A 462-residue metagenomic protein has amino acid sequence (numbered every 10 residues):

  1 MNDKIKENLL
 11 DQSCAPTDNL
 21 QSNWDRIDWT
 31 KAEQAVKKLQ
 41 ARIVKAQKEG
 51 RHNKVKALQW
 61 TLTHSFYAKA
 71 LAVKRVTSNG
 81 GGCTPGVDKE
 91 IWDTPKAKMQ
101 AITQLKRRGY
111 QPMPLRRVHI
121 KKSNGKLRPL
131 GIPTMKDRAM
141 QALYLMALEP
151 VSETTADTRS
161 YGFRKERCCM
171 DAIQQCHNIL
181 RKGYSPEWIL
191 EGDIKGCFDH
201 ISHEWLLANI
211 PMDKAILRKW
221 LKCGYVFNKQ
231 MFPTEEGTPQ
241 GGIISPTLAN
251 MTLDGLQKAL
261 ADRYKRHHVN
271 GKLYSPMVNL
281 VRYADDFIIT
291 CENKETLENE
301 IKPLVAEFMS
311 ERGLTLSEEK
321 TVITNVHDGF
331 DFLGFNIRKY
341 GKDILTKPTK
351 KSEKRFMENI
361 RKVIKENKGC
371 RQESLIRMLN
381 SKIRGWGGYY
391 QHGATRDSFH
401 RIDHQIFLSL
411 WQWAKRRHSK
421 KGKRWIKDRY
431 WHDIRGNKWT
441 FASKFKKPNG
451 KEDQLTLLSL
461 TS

Functional and structural regions predicted by a protein language model:
M1-N2, I344, K362-R424: Right-hand nucleic-acid polymerase module
M1-T30, Q34, V269-K272, K451-S462: Intrinsically disordered, low-complexity and often Lys/Arg-enriched segments
Q21-G81, M146-G162: Charged boundary/loop elements
V55-L127: Phosphate/adenylate-binding "loop-and-lid" substructures adjacent to NTP/NAD/dNTP-binding pockets in NTP-dependent
Q104, R108, T155-R159, R164 (+1 more regions): Conserved polymerase palm-domain catalytic core
R312-S374, K382-G385: A conserved non-catalytic segment of reverse transcriptases and RNA-directed RNA polymerases corresponding to the late
I406-S409, A414-S462: Extended C-terminal regions of large enzymes
